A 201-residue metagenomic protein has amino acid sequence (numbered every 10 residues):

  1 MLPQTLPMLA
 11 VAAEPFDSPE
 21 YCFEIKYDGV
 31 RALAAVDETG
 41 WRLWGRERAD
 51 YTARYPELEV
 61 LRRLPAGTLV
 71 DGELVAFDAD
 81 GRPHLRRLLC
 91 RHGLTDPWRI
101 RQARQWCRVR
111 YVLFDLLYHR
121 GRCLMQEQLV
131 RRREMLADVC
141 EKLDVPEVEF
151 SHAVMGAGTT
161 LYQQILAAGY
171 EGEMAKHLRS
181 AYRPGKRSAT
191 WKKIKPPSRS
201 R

Functional and structural regions predicted by a protein language model:
M1-R201: Catalytic cores of nucleic-acid ligases and guanylyltransferases
